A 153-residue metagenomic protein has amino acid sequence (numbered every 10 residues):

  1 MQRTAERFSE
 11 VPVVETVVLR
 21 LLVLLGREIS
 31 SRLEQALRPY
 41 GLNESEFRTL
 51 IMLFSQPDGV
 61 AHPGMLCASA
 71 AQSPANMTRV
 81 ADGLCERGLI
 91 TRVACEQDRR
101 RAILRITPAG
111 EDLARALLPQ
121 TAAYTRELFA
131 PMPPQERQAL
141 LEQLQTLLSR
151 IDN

Functional and structural regions predicted by a protein language model:
M1-E10, Q135-N153: C-terminal regulatory/oligomerization modules of transcriptional regulators
M1-Y40: N-terminal leader segment of winged-helix/HTH proteins
L19, V23, R27, A71 (+3 more regions): Short amphipathic alpha-helical segments with heptad-repeat character
V23-G26, I51-D58, L118, Q145: Short, locally clustered residues in the helix-turn-helix/winged-helix DNA-binding domain
E44, D58-I103: Canonical helix-turn-helix DNA-binding module
E46-L50: Short alpha-helical "packing" element that flanks the helix-turn-helix/winged-helix DNA-binding module
I51, R79, E142: DNA-binding alpha-helical recognition surfaces that contact promoter or target DNA
D82-E142: Charged, amphipathic alpha-helical coiled-coil/dimerization segments
